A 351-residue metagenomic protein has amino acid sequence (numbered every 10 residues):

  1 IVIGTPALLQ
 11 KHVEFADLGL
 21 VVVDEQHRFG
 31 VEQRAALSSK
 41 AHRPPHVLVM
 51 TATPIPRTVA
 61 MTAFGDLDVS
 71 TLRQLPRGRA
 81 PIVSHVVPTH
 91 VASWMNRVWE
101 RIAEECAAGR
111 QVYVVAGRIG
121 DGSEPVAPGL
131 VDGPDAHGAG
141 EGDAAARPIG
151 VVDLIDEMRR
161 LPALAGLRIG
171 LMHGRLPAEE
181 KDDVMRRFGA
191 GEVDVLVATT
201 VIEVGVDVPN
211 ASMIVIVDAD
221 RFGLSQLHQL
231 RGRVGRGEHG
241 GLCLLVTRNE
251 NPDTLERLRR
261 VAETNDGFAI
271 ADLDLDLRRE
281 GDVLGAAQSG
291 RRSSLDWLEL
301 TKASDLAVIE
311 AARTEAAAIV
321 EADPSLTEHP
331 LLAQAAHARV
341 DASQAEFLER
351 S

Functional and structural regions predicted by a protein language model:
I1-L8, P177: Inter-Walker segment of RecA-like/P-loop motor cores
V2-T5, V22, H46-A52, M61-T62 (+4 more regions): Structural recognition of the conserved hydrophobic beta-strand(s) that form the central parallel beta-sheet of P-loop
P6-V49: SF2 helicase catalytic motif II
E14, E25, Q33, I55 (+2 more regions): Helical "lid/switch" subdomain of P-loop NTPase nucleotide-binding domains
L37, H42, H46-V69: Signature of the SF2 helicase/ATPase Hel1-core->accessory helical subdomain module
P56-P76, V206, E256-R259: Short regulatory helix/loop adjacent to the ATP-binding pocket of P-loop NTPases
D66-I149: Conserved interdomain linker/interface between the two RecA-like ATPase lobes of SF2 helicase motors
V91-Q111, G138, D143-A146, G150-S351: C-terminal helicase module of SF1/SF2 nucleic-acid helicases/translocases
